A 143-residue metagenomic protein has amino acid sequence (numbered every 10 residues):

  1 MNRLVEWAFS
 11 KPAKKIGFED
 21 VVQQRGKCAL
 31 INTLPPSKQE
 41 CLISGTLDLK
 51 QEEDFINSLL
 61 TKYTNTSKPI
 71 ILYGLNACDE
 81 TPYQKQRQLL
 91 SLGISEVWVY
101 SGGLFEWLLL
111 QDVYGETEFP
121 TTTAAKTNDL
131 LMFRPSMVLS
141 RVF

Functional and structural regions predicted by a protein language model:
M1-C41, E116-F143: Flexible, polar/low-complexity N-terminal or interdomain linker segments that lie immediately upstream of folded
K14-G17, K50, S101: Short loop/edge segments at beta-strand edges and connector loops that shape dinucleotide/nucleotide cofactor-binding
D20, D54-L59: Short acidic active-site motifs
Q24-L30, S44-G45, P69, S95-E96: Short active-site oxyanion
T33-P35, Q51, L75-N76: Structural motif
L42-Q51: Active-site regions of enzymes building and remodeling cell-envelope glycoconjugates
S58-L108: Catalytic cysteine-centered active loop of the rhodanese-like fold, especially the PTP/DSP P-loop
W107-T117: Glycine-rich, charge-decorated loop segments at or immediately adjacent to ligand/cofactor-binding or catalytic sites
